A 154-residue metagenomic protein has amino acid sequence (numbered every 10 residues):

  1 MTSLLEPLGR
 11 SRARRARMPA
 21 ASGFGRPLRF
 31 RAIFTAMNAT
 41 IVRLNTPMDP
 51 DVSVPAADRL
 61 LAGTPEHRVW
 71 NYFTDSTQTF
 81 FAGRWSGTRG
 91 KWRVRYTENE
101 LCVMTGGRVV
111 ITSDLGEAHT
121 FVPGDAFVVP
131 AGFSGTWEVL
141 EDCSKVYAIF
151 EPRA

Functional and structural regions predicted by a protein language model:
L4, S11, S22-T79: A short, N-terminal "cap"/entry segment at the start of jelly-roll beta-barrel domains of the cupin/DSBH fold
L8-S11, A16: Short linear segments in intrinsically disordered or otherwise low-structure-confidence regions
I41, A82-R84, L101, A126-V128: Conserved hydrophobic/aromatic beta-strand scaffold that supports enzyme active sites
Q78-Y96, A131: Conserved short histidine dyad/triad with adjacent acidic residue
Y96-I111: Short, conserved beta-strand element in jelly-roll/cupin
L115-A131: Short acidic-glycine-tyrosine-enriched beta hairpin
A131-A154: Ligand-binding loop in jelly-roll beta-barrel domains
